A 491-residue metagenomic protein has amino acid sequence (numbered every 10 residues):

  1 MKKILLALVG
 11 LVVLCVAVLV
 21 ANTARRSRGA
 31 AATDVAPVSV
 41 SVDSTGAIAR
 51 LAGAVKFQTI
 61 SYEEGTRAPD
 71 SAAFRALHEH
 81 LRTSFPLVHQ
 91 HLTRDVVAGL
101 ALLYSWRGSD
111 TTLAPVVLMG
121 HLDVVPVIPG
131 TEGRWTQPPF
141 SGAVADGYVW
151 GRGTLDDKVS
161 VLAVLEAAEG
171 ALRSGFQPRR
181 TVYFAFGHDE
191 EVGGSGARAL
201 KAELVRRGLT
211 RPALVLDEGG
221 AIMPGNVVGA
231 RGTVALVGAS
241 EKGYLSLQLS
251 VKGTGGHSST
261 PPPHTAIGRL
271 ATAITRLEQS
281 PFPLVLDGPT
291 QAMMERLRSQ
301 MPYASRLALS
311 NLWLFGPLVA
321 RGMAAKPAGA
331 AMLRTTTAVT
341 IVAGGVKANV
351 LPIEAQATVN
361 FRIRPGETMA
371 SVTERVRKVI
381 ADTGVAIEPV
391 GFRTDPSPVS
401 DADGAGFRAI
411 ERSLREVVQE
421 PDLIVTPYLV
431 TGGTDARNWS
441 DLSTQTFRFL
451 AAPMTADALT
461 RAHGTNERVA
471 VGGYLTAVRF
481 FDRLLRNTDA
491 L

Functional and structural regions predicted by a protein language model:
M1-V13: N-terminal Sec-pathway targeting helices
C15-R152, R173-P178: Acidic/His- and Gly-rich active-site-bordering loop/insert found across diverse amide/peptide-bond hydrolases
G65-T66, V127-E132, S195-R198, N226-G229 (+4 more regions): Short, solvent-exposed loop/turn and secondary-structure capping segments
R94-D95, L103-S105, T111-T112, P224 (+5 more regions): An extended, acidic, His-containing surface patch that forms the Zn2+-binding/catalytic region of metallohydrolases
L122-D123, L277-P281, R377-V385: A common structural junction motif
Y148-V149, G153-L236: Acidic/histidine-rich catalytic neighborhood of metal-dependent amide-processing enzymes
R207-A370: Midchain, well-structured core segments that form catalytic/ion-binding scaffolds
